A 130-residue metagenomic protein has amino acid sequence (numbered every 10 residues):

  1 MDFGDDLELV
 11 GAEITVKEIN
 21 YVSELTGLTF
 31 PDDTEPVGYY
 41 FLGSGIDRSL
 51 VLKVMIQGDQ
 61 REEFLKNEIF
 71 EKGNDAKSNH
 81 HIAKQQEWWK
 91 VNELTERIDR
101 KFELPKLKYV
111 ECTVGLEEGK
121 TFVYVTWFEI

Functional and structural regions predicted by a protein language model:
M1-L42: N-terminal leader/targeting segments
V22, R48, K106-K108: Residues that act as N-cap/strand-start positions at coil-to-secondary-structure junctions
T29-D33, V37-L94: Mature extracytoplasmic domains of secretory-pathway proteins
E68-I130: Extracytoplasmic electrostatic interaction patches
